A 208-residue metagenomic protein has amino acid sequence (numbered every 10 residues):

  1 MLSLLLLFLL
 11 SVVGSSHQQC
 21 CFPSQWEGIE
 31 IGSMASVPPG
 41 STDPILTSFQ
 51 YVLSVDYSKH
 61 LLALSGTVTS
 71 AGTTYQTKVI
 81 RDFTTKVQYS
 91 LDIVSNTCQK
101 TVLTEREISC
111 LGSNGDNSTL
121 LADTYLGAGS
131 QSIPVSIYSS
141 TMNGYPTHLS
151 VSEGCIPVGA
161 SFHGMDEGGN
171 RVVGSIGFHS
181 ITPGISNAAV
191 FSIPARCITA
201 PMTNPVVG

Functional and structural regions predicted by a protein language model:
M1-L7, I80, G159: Generic N-terminal initiation segments characterized by hydrophobic and/or small/turn-forming residues
L2-L61, G72, S95-N96, T124-S130 (+1 more regions): N-terminal leader/targeting segments and the immediate start of mature chains
V13-F22, G115-T119, Y125-P134, M142-Y145 (+1 more regions): Non-transmembrane domains of secretory- and envelope-associated proteins
V13-S16, F83, L91-I93, E105 (+2 more regions): Disulfide-bonded cysteine motifs in exported proteins
Q25, V52-A63, V79-V87, Q131-I133 (+2 more regions): Short, solvent-exposed coil/turn segments at beta-strand boundaries
I31-M34, A63-T69, S90, P134-N143 (+1 more regions): Short beta-strand segments that buttress and anchor functional surface loops
V37-T47, S65-T74, L111-D116, I137-M142: Short, solvent-exposed secondary-structure boundary motifs
Q50-N114, H163-S175: An acidic-aromatic
